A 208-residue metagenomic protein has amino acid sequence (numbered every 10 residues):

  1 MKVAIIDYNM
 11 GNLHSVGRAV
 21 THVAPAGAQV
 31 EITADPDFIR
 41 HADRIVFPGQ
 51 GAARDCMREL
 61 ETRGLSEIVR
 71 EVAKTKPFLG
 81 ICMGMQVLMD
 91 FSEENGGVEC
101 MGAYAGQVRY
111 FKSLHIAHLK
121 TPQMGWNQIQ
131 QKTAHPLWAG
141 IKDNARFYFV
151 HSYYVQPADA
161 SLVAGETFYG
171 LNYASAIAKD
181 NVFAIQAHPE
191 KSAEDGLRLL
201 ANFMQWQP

Functional and structural regions predicted by a protein language model:
M1-A4: Extreme N-terminal starter segment of soluble prokaryotic enzymes
A19-A28: Short helix-loop-beta junction
Q29-I32, V108: Generic structural signal for residues in well-ordered beta-strands
F38-I39, V72: Structural alpha-helical scaffold elements that stabilize or flank donor/cofactor-binding regions in carbohydrate
A42: An anion/phosphate-binding loop that grips the pyrophosphate of nucleotide cofactors and donors
V46-P48, A184: Structural motif
G51-M124: Cysteine-nucleophile active-site neighborhood
G106-P208: Amide-donor transfer/coupling interface in amidating biosynthetic enzymes
